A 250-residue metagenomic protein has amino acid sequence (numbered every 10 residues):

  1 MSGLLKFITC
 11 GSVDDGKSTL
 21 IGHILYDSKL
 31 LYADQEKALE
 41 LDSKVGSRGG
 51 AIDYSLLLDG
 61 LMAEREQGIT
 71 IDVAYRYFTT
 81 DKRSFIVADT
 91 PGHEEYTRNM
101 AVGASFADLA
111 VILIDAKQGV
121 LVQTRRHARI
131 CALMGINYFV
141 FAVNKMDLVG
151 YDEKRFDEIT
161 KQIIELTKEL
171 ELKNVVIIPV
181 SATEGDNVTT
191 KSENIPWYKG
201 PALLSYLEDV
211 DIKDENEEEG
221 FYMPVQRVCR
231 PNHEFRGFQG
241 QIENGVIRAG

Functional and structural regions predicted by a protein language model:
M1, C10-S12, M62-T70, R76-T79 (+6 more regions): Replace "in large, NTP-powered and nucleic-acid-processing enzymes" with "in large, NTP-powered factors and other
S2-R98, A107, A142: P-loop NTPase switch module centered on the Walker A-proximal segment
L4, R83-I86, T90-Y96, A104-A128 (+1 more regions): Conserved Switch II/interswitch segment of TRAFAC-class P-loop GTPases
D14, L20, L39, G68 (+9 more regions): Residue-level signature of catalytic and energy-coupling elements of molecular machines, predominantly ATP/GTP-dependent
K17, A33-D34, L121-V122, L148-E153 (+1 more regions): Switch/connector loops and helix/strand junctions flanking conserved nucleotide-binding motifs in nucleotide-processing
L20-I24, A38, N99, Q123-I130 (+2 more regions): Alpha-helical scaffold elements adjacent to nucleotide-binding pockets in ATP/GTP-utilizing enzyme cores
I24, S28-Y32, S43-S47, R65 (+8 more regions): Conserved NTP-handling cores and scaffolds of large molecular machines
D157, I164-A249: Conserved catalytic-core segments of large NTP-driven translation/proteostasis enzymes
